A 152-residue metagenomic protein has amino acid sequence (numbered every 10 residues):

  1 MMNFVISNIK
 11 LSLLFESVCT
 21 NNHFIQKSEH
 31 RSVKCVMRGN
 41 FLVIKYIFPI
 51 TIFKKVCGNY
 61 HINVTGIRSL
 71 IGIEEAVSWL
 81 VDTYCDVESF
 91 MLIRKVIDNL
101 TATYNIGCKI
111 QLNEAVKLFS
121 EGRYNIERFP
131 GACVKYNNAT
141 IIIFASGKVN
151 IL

Functional and structural regions predicted by a protein language model:
M1-I141, A145-K148: Intrinsically disordered, low-complexity polar/charged tails and linkers
